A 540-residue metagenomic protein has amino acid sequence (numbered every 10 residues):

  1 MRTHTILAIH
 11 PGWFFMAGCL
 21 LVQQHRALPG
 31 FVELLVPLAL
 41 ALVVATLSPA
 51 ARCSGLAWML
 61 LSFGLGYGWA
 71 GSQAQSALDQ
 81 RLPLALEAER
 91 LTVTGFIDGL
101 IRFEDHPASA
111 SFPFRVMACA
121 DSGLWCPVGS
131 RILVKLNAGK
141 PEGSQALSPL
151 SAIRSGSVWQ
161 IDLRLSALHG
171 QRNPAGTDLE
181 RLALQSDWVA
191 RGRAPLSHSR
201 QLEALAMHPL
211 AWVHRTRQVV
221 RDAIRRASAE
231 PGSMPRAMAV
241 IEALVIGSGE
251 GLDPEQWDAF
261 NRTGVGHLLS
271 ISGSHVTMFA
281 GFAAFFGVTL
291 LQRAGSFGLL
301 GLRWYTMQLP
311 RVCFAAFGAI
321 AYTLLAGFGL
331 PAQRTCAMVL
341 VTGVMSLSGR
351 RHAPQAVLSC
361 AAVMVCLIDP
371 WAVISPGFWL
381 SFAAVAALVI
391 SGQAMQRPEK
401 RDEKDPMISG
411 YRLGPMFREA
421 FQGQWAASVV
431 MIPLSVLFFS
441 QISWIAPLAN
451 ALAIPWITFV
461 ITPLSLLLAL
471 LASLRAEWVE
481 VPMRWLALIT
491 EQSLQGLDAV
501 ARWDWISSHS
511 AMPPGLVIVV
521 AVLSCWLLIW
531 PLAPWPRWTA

Functional and structural regions predicted by a protein language model:
M1-P83, I408, R412: Helix-loop-helix transmembrane hairpins and adjacent membrane-interface loops of multi-pass inner-membrane proteins
R2-H4, W58-H267: Membrane-interface helix/helix-cap signal primarily in integral membrane proteins
R2-P11, F15, H25-A27, A472-A540: C-terminal regulatory/interaction regions
H10, G18, D253-A446, S510-A540: Hydrophobic alpha-helical transmembrane segments in multi-pass membrane proteins
G30-A39, L380-S381, N450-I457, P514-I518: Alpha-helical transmembrane segments of polytopic membrane proteins
V44-A50, G68-Q75, M345-P354, I368-I374 (+3 more regions): Juxtamembrane membrane-interface segments at transmembrane alpha-helix termini
P209-S228, V240-I241, S248, Q256 (+12 more regions): Hydrophobic alpha-helical segments of integral membrane proteins, encompassing both true transmembrane helices
